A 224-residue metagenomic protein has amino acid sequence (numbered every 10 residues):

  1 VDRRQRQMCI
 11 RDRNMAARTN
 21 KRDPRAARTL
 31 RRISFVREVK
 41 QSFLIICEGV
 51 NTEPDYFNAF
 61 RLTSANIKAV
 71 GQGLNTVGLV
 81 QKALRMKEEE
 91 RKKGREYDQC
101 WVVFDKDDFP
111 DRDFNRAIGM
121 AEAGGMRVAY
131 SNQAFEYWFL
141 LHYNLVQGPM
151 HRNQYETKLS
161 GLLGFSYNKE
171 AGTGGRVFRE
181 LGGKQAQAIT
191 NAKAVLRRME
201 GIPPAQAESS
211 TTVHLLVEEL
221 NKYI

Functional and structural regions predicted by a protein language model:
V1-R13: Single conserved hydrophobic/aromatic residue that forms the stacking wall/gate of nucleotide- or nucleobase-binding
N14-R25, T29-L44, E53-P54, N58-V70 (+3 more regions): C-terminal accessory helical subdomains adjacent to catalytic cores in phosphodiester- and nucleotide-handling enzymes
E48-V50: Helix N-cap/beta->alpha junction signal
K68, Q72-E90: A broadly used, surface-exposed interaction patch
